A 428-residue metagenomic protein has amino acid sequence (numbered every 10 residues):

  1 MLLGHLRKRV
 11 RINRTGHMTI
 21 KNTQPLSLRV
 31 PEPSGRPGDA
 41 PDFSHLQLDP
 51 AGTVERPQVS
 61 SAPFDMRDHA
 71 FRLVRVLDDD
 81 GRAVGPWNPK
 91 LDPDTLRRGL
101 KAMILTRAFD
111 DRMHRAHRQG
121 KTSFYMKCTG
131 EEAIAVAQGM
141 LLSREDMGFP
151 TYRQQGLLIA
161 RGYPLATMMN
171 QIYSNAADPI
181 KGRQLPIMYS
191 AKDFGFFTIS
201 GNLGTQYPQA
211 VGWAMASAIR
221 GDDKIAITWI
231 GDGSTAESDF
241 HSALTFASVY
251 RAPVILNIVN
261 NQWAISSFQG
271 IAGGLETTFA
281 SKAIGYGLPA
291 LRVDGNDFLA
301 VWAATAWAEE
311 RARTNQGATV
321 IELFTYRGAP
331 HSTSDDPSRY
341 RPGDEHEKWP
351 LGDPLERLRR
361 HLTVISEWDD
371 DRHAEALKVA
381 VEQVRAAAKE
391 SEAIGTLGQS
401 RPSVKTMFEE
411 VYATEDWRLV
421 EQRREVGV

Functional and structural regions predicted by a protein language model:
L2-I134, A329, D336-S338, G343-V428: Conserved acidic/glycine
S60, F240-A243, A303-E310: Glycine-rich, charged/polar anion/phosphate-binding loops that engage phosphate groups from diverse ligands
G85, M215-K224, L275-W307, P350-L377: Conserved thiamine diphosphate
A108, R115-A252, F268-L275, A280 (+1 more regions): Cofactor-binding active-site loop characterized by glycine-rich and histidine/acidic residues
G156-L157, Q262-I265, R327-A329: Short gly/pro/ser/thr-enriched loop/turn and capping motifs at secondary-structure boundaries
A243, I258-Q262: Active-site cavity-forming subdomains of large catalytic enzyme subunits
S248-Y250, A312-N315: Arginine/glycine-rich "motif VI" loop of SF2 helicases in the C-terminal RecA-like domain
